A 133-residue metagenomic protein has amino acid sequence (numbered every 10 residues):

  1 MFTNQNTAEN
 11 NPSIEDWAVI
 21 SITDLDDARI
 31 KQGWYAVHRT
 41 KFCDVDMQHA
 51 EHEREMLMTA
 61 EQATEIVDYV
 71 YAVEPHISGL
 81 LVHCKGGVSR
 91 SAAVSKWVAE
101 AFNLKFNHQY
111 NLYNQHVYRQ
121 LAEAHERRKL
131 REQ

Functional and structural regions predicted by a protein language model:
M1-T40: Glycine-rich, flexible N-terminal cofactor/catalytic loop recognition
I14, E61, E65, S89-A93: Short, well-structured alpha-helical interface segments that form or flank functional binding sites
I14-D16, G33-A36, P75-S78, E100-L104: Short glycine/proline-enriched coil/turn segments at helix->beta-strand junctions
A28-R29, Q48, V88-A93: Short catalytic/ligand-binding loop motif for oxyanion handling, primarily in non-cytosolic enzymes, centered on
W34-D46, F106, V117-L121: Adenosine ribonucleotide-centric catalytic and binding domains
H38, C43-L80: Helix-loop module immediately N-terminal to the HCX5R catalytic loop in PTP-like cysteine phosphatase domains
V73-F102: Catalytic cysteine-centered active loop of the rhodanese-like fold, especially the PTP/DSP P-loop
K96, F102-Q133: Cysteine-dependent PTP/DSP-like catalytic domain, specifically the C-terminal lobe
